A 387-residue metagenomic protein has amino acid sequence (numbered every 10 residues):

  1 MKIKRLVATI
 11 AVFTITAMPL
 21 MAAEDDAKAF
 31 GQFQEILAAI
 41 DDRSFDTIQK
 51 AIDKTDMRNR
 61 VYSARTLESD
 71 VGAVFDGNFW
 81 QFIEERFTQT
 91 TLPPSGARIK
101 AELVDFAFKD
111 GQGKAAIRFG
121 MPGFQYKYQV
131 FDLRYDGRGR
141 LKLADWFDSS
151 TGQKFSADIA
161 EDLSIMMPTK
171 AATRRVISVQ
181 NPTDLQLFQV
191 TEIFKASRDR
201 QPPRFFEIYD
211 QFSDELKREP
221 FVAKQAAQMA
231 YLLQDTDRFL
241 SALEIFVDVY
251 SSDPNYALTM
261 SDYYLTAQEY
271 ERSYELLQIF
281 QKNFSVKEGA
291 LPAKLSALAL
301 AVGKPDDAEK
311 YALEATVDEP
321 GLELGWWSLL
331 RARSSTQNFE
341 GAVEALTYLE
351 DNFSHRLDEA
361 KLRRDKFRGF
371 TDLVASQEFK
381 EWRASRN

Functional and structural regions predicted by a protein language model:
A22-D46, I177-Q189: Short, low-complexity N-terminal intrinsically disordered segments enriched in polar/charged residues
L67-T191, R198-D210, E215-L216, R238-F239: Long, contiguous interaction/recruitment modules in multidomain scaffold/adaptor proteins
E192, Q225-A230, T259-Y263, K294-L295 (+1 more regions): Structural register within alpha-helical repeat arrays
A196, A230-L233, Y264, A299 (+1 more regions): Residue at a conserved register position within TPR or TPR-like alpha-solenoid repeats
K217-R218, S251-S252, S285-V286, P320-G321 (+1 more regions): Short coil turns that delineate tetratricopeptide repeat
F221-V222, Y256, G289-L291, G325 (+1 more regions): TPR alpha-solenoid repeat register
H355-N387: Terminal, low-structured helical/coil segments at or just beyond the last alpha-helical repeat
